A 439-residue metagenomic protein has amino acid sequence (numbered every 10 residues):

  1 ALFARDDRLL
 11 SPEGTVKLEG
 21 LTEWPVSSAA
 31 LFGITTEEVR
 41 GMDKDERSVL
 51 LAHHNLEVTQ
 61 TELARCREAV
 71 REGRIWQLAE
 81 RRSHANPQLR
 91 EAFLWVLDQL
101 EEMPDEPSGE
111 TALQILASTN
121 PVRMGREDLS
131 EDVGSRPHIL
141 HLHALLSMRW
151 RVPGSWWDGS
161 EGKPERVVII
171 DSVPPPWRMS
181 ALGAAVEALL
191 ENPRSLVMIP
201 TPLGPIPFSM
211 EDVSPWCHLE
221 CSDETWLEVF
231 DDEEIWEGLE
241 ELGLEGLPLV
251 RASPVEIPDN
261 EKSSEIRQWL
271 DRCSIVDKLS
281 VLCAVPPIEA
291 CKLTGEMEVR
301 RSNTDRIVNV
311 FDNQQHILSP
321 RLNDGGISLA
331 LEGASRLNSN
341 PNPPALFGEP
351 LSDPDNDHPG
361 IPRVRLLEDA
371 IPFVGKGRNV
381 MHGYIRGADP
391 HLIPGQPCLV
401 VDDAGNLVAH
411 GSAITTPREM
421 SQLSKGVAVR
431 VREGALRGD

Functional and structural regions predicted by a protein language model:
A1-V26: Glycine-rich phosphate/ribose-binding loops and adjacent secondary-structure elements that form binding surfaces
F3, P176-M179, P207-F208, L318-P320 (+1 more regions): Short acidic/glycine-rich loop or secondary-structure boundary segments that cap or lie
S11, W24, K163, N192 (+8 more regions): Intrinsic-disorder/low-complexity coil detector
P25-K262, V401-D402: C-terminal extensions of enzymes
D259-D439: Accessory RNA 3′-end/elbow-binding domains used by RNA modification enzymes
